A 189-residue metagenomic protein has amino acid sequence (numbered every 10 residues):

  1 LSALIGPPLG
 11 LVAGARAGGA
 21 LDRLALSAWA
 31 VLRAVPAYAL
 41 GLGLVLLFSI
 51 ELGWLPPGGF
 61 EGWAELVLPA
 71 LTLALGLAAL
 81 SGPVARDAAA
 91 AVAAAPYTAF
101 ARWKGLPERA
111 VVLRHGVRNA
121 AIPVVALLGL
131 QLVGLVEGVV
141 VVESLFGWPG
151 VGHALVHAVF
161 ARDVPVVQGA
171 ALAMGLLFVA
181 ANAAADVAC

Functional and structural regions predicted by a protein language model:
L1-L21, A37, I50, F60-C189: Alpha-helical transmembrane segments of integral membrane proteins, especially multi-pass inner/plasma-membrane
A20-L32: N-terminal signal-anchor/first transmembrane alpha helix
R33-L40: A hydrophobic, multi-pass inner-membrane permease signature
V45-S49: Small-residue-rich transmembrane alpha-helical segments that form helix-helix packing/gating elements in polytopic
L55: Short clusters of hydrophobic/aromatic residues that line enzyme substrate/ligand-binding pockets
